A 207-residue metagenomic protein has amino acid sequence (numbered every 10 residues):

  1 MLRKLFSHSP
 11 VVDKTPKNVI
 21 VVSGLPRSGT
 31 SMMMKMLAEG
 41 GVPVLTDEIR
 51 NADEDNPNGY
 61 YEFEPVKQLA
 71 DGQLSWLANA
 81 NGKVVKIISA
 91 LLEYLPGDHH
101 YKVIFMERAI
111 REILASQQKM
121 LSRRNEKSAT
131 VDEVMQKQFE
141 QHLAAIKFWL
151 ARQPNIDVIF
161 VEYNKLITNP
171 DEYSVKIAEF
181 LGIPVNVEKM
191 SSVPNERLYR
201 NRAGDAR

Functional and structural regions predicted by a protein language model:
M1-N81, V193-D205: PAPS-dependent sulfotransferase catalytic core
I20, V85, K102-I104, I159-V161: Hydrophobic/aromatic beta-strand patches that form the interior of the parallel beta-sheet core in alpha/beta enzyme
G29-M34, L92-L95, R111-S116, I167-D171: Short catalytic/ligand-binding loop motif for oxyanion handling, primarily in non-cytosolic enzymes, centered on
I49-P57, A151-R207: The conserved 3'-phosphoadenosine-5'-phosphosulfate
W76, R123-R124: Catalytic phosphate/metal-binding cores of nucleic-acid and nucleotide-processing enzymes, i.e., regions that mediate
G97-K102, P154-D157: Short glycine-/polar-rich loops that comprise or flank the Walker A/P-loop and associated switch/sensor motifs
H99-Q118: Conserved phosphate-donor/acceptor-positioning beta-strand/loop module used by diverse small-molecule
K127-E140: A short acidic, glycine-rich active-site loop that binds or catalyzes chemistry on phosphate/adenosine moieties
